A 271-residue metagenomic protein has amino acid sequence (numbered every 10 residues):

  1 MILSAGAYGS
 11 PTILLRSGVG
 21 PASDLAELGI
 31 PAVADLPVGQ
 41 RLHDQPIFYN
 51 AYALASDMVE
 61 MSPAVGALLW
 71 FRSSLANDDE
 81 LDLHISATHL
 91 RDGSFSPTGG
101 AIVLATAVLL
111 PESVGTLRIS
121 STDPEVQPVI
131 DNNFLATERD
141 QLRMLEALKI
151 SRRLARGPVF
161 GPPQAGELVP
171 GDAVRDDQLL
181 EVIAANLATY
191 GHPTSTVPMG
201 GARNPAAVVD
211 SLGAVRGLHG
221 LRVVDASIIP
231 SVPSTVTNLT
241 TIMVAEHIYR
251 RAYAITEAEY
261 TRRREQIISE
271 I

Functional and structural regions predicted by a protein language model:
M1-S62: Glycine-rich loop(s) and the adjacent beta-strand/alpha-helix scaffold that form part
A7-G9, V19-P21, D123, R153-F160 (+1 more regions): Acidic glycine-/aspartate-rich tracts in secreted/extracellular proteins
S10, L14, D140, P233-N238: Alpha-helix N-cap/helix-initiation motif
D24-P31, L148-F160, V244-E259: Internal hydrophobic alpha-helix adjacent to the cofactor/substrate pocket in enzyme cavities
P46-K149, Y190-S195, A206, V223-A226 (+1 more regions): FAD cofactor-binding and catalytic pocket of flavoenzymes
D82-T88, V159-V232, L239, Y260-I271: A glycine-rich dinucleotide-binding beta-alpha-beta segment and adjacent secondary-structure elements that constitute
D140, M144, L179, T237 (+1 more regions): Hydrophobic (often cysteine-bearing) scaffold residues that line and stabilize catalytic clefts of nucleotide/cofactor
S231-R251: A conserved FAD-binding loop/helix module that cradles the flavin
